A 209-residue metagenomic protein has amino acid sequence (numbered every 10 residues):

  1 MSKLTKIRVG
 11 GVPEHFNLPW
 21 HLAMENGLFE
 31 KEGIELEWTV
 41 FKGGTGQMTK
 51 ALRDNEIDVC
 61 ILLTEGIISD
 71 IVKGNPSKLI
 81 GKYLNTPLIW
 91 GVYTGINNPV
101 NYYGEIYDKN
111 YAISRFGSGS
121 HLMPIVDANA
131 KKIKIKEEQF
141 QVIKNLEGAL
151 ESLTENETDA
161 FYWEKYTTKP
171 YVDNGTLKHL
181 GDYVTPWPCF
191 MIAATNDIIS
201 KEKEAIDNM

Functional and structural regions predicted by a protein language model:
S2-I133, F140-I143, D159-Y166, T176-V184: Short, glycine-/small- and polar/acidic-enriched structural segments that line small-molecule recognition paths
K134-E137, S200: Short, conserved sequence motifs enriched in acidic/basic residues, glycine, and aromatics that mark functional "hot
E137-Q139, I192: Short, acidic/small-residue loops that bind anionic groups at enzyme active sites
E147-M209: Pocket-lining segment of extracytoplasmic ligand-binding domains
